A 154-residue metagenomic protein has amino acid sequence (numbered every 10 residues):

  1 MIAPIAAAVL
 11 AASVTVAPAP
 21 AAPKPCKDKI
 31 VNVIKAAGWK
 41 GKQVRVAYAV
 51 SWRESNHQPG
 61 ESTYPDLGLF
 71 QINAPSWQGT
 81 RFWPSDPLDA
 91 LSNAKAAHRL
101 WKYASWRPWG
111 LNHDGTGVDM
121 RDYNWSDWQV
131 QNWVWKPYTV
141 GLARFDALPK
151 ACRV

Functional and structural regions predicted by a protein language model:
I2-N56, A151-R153: Export/targeting segments at the very N-terminus of extracytoplasmic proteins
A36, Q58, H113-G115: Intrinsically disordered, low-complexity segments enriched in small/polar residues
S51-L67: Short amphipathic alpha-helical segments at helix boundaries and their inter-helical linkers
S62-V154: Catalytic and binding regions of secreted/periplasmic enzymes and modules that target cell-wall glycans
